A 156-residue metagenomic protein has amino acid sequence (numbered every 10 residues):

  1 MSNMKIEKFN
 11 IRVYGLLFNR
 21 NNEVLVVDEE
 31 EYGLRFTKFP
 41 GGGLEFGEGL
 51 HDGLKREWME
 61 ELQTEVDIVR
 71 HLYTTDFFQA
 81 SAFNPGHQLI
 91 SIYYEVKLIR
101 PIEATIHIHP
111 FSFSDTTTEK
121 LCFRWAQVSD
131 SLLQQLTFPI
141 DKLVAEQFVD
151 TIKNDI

Functional and structural regions predicted by a protein language model:
S2-V24, G43, E95: Conserved N-terminal beta-strand and adjoining loop/helix that marks the start of the Nudix/MutT-like hydrolase domain
K5-F9, F36, N84-I90, D115-K120: A generic structural micro-feature
F18-E23, Y32-G33, E45-F46, T74-Q79 (+1 more regions): Short, charged/polar surface micro-motifs in flexible loops or helix N-caps
E23-E60: Conserved Nudix-box catalytic region and its N-terminal flanking loop in Nudix hydrolases and closely related
E65-T74: A short coil-to-beta-strand element that immediately follows conserved catalytic motifs
Q79-I108, Q147: Active-site-adjacent beta-strand/loop module that shapes the phosphate/pyrophosphate-binding cleft
I106-K142: NUDIX/MutT-family hydrolases
Q134-I156: Charged phosphate-binding loop/patch that engages nucleotide di/tri-phosphates or the phosphate backbone of nucleic
